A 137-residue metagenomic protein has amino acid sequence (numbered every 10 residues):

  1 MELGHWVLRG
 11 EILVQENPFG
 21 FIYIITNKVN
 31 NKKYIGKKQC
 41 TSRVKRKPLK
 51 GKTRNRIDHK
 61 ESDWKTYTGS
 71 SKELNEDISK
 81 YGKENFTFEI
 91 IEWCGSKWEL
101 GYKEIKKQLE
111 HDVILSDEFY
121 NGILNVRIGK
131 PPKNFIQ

Functional and structural regions predicted by a protein language model:
M1-Q137: Structure-specific nucleic-acid interaction/processing domains
